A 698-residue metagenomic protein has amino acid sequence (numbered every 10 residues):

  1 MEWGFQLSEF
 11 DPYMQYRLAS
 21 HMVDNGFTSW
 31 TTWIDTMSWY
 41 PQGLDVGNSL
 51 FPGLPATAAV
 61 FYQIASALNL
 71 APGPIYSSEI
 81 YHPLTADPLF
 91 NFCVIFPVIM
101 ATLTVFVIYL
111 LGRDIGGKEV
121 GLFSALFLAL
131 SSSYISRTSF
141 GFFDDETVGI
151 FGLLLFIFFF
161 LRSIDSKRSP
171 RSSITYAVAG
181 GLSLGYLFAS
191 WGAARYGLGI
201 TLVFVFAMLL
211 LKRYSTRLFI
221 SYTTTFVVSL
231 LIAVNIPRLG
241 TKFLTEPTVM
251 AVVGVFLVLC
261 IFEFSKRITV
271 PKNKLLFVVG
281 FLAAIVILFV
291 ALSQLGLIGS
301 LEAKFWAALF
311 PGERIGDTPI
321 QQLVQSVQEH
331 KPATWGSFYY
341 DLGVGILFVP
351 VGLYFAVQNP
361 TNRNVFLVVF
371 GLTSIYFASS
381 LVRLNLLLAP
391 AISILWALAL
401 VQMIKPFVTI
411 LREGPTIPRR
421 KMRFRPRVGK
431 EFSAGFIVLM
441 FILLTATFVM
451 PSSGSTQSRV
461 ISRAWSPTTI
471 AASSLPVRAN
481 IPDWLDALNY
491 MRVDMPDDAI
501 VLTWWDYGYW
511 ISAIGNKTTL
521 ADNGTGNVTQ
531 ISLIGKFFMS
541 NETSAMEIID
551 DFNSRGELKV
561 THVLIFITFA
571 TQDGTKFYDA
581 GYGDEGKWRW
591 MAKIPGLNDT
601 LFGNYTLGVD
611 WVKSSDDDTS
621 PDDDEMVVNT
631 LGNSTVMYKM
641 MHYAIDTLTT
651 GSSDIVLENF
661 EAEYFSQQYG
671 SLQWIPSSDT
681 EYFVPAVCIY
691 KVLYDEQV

Functional and structural regions predicted by a protein language model:
M1-L103, S131, D144-T147: Membrane-interface coil-to-helix junctions
M1-P12, R17-L18, D24-I34, S38-Y40 (+4 more regions): Transmembrane signal-anchor helices characteristic of membrane glycosylation enzymes that use polyprenol
F5-L7, P12, N25, L68-P72 (+1 more regions): Extracytoplasmic
T36-M37, H82-A86, I95-D114, E119-R168 (+3 more regions): Membrane-embedded helix bundles of polyisoprenyl
V120-F123, S172-Y176, S215-F226, K274-V279 (+1 more regions): Membrane-interfacial loop-to-transmembrane alpha-helix junctions, especially the N-terminal start
D165-K167, G197-F277, Q402-T409, P418-M422: Perimembrane helix-loop-helix junctions
P247-E263, V278-R363: Alpha-helical transmembrane segments at the extracellular/periplasmic loop-to-helix junctions of multi-pass membrane
I346, V365-V368, L372-K421, V438-L439: Hydrophobic/aromatic-rich transmembrane helices and adjacent perimembrane loops
